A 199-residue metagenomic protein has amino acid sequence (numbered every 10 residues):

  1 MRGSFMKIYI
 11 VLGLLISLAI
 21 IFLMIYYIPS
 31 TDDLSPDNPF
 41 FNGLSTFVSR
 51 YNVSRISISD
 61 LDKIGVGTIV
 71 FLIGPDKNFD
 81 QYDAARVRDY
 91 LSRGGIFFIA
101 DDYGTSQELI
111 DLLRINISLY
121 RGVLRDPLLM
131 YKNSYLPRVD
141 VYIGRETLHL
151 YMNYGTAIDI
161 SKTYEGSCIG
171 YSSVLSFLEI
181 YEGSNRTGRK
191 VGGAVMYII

Functional and structural regions predicted by a protein language model:
M1-I199: Short, surface-exposed patches at the edges or C-terminal ends of soluble domains, predominantly
